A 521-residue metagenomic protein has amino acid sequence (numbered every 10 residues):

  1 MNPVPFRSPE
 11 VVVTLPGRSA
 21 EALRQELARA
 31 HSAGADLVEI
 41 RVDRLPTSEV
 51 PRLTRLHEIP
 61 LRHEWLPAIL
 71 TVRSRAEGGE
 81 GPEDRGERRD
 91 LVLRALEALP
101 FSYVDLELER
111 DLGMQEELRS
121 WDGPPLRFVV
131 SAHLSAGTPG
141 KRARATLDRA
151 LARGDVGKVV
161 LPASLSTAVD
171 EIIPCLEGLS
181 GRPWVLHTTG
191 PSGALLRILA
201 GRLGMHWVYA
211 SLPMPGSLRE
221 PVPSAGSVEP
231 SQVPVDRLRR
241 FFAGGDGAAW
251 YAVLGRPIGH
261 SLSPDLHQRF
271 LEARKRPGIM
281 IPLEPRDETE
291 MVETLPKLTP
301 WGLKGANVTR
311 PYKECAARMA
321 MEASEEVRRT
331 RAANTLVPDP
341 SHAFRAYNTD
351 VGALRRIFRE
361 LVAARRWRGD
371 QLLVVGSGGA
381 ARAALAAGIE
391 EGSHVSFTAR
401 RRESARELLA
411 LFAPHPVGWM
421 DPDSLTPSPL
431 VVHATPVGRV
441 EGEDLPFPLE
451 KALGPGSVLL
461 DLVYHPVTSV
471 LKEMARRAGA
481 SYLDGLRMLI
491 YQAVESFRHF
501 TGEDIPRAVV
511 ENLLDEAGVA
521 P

Functional and structural regions predicted by a protein language model:
F6-G140: Active-site beta->alpha loop and helix N-cap motifs at the rims of alpha/beta catalytic domains
V38, E391-F412: NAD(P)-binding Rossmann-fold cofactor-contacting core
L61-H63, S120-G123, W367, I389 (+1 more regions): Short, conserved loop/helix-junction motifs that constitute active-site signature segments in enzyme catalytic cores
E109-A249: Catalytic alpha/beta core domains of metabolic enzymes, predominantly
A248-A364: Phosphate/diphosphate ligand-binding glycine-rich loop within oxidoreductases
R256, G376-G378: Glycine-rich Rossmann-fold phosphate-binding loop(s) that bind the pyrophosphate of adenine dinucleotide cofactors
P414-Y482: Rossmann-like adenosine-cofactor binding region
G456-V458, L462-P521: Adenosine-phosphate binding glycine-rich loop
